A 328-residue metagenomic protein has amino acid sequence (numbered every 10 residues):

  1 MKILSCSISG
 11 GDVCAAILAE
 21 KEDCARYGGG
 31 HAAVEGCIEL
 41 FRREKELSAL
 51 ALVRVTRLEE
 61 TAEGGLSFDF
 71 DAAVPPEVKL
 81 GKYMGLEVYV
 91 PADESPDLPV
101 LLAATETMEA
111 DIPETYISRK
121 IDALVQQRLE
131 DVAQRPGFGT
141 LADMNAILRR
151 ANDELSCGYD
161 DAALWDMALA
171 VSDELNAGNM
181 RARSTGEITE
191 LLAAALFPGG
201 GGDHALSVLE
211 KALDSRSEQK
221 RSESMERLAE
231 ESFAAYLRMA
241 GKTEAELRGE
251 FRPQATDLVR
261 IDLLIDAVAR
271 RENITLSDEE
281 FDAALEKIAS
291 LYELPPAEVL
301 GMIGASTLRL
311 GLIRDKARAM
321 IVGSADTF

Functional and structural regions predicted by a protein language model:
M1-F328: FKBP-type peptidyl-prolyl cis-trans isomerases
